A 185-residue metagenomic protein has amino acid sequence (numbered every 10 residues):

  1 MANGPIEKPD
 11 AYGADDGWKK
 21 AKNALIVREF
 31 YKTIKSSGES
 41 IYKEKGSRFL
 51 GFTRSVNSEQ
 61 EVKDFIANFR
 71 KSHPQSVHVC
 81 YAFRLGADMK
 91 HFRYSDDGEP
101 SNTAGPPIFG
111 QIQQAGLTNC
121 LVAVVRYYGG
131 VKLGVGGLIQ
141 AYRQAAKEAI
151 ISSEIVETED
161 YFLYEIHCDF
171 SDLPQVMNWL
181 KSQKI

Functional and structural regions predicted by a protein language model:
E7, Y12, W18, K22-T103: C-terminal regulatory domains involved in ligand/effector binding and gene-expression control
P100-L117: Positively charged, aromatic-enriched nucleic acid-contacting surfaces
T118-Y128: Glycine- and acidic-rich phosphate- and metal-coordinating loops
G137-I139: Conserved structured catalytic cores and adjacent interaction surfaces of nucleotide-binding/hydrolyzing enzymes
A141, A145-S153: Stable alpha-helical structural segments in soluble proteins, enriched in small hydrophobic residues
I155-F170: Short glycine-/aliphatic-rich beta-strand segments at the starts of folded cytosolic domains
H167-I185: Short amphipathic alpha-helix segments
